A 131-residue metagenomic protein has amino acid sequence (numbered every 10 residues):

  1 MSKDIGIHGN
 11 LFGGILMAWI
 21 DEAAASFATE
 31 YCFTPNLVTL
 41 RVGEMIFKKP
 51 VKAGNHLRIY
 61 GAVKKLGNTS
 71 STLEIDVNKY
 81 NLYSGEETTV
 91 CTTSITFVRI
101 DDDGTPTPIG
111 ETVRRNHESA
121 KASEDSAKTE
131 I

Functional and structural regions predicted by a protein language model:
M1-R41, V98-I131: Hot-dog-fold acyl-thioester-processing enzymes
S2-K3, V42-K49, K79-N81: Short, well-ordered turn and helix-capping elements at secondary-structure junctions
A25-Y60, K64-L66, S70-S71, T88-T93: Hydrophobic beta-strand-centered segment that forms part of the acyl-chain substrate-binding groove
K52-A53, K64-I131: HotDog/MaoC-like acyl-thioester-processing domains
